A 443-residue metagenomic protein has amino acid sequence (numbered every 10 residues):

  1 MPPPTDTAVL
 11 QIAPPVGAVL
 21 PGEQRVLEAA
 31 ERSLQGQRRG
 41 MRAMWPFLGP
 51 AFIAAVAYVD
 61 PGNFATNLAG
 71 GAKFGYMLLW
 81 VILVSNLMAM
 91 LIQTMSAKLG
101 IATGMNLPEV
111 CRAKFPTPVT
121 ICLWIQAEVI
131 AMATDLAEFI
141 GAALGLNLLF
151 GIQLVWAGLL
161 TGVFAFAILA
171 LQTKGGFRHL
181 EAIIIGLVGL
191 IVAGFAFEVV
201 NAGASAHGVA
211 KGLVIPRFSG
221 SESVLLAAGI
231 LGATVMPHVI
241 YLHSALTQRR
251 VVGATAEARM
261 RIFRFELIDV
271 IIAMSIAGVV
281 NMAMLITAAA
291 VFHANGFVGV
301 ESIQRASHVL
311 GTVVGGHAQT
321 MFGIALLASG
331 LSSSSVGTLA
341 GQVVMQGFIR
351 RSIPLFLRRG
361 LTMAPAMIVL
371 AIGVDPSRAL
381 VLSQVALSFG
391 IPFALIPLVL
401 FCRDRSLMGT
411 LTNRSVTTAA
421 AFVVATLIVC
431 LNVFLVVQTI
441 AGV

Functional and structural regions predicted by a protein language model:
P2-G62, P118, G189, L226 (+1 more regions): Membrane-interface "cap" regions at the ends of multi-pass membrane proteins
L27-R32, T66-G71, T94-V119, L144 (+4 more regions): Flexible loop linkers connecting adjacent transmembrane helices in multi-pass alpha-helical membrane transporters
A54, V81-K114, L123-V129, A133 (+2 more regions): Juxtamembrane transmembrane-helix boundary signature
L68-A69, K73, C111-R112, G141-V155 (+6 more regions): Transmembrane helix-loop boundary segments of multi-pass membrane transporters
W80, V84-M88, I92, V235-H238 (+1 more regions): Selective recognition of specific alpha-helical transmembrane segments in multi-pass small-molecule
M90-A102, T247-T255, S275-R305: Extracellular/periplasmic helix-exit of transmembrane alpha-helices
T120-E128, L149-L171, L190-G194, S352-I368 (+1 more regions): Transmembrane alpha-helical segments of multi-pass small-molecule transport proteins
L169, V188-I215, V224-A245, L398-S406 (+1 more regions): Hydrophobic alpha-helical segments and their helix-loop junctions in multi-pass secondary transporters
